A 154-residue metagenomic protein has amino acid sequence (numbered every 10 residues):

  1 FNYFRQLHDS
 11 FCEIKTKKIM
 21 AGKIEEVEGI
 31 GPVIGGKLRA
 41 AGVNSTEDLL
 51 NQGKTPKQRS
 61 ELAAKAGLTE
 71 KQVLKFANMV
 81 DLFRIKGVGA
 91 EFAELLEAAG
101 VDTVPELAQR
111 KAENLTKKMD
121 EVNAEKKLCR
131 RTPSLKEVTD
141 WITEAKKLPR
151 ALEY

Functional and structural regions predicted by a protein language model:
F1-I19: Short, Lys/Arg-enriched N-terminal segments with co-localized hydrophobic residues within the first ~10-30 amino acids
E13-Y154: C-terminal extensions
